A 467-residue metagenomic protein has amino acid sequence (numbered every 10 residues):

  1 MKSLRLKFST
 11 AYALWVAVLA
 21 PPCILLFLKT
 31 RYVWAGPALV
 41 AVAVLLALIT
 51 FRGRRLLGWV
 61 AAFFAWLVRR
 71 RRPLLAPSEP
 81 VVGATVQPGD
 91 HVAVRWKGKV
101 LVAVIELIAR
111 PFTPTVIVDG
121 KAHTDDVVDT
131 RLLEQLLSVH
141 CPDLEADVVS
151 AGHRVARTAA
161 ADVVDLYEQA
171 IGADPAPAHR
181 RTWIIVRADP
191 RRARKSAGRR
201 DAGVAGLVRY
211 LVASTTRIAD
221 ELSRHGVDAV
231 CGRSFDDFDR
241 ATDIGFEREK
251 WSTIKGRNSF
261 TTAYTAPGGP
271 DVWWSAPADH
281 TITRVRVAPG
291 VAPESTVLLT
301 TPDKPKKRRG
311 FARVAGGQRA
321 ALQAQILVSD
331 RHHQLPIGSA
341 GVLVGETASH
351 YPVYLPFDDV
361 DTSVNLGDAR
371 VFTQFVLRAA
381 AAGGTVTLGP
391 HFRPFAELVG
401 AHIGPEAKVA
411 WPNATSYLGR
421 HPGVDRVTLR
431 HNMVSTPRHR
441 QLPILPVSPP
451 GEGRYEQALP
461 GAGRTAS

Functional and structural regions predicted by a protein language model:
M1-E79, V427-S467: N-terminal alpha-helical membrane-insertion module
S3, F112-V116, T362: Short small-residue beta-strand/loop micro-motif enriched in glycine and branched aliphatics
L46-C141, S339, L343: N-terminal topogenic membrane-targeting module
P111, G152-R154, A188-R192: Short loop/turn segments at secondary-structure transitions that flank enzyme active sites
R131, Q135-L144, A379-A382, T465-A466: A short, charged
C141-W183: Structural flexibility/helix-modulation signal
E168-S467: Membrane-proximal, solvent-exposed terminal domains/tails of membrane-associated proteins
